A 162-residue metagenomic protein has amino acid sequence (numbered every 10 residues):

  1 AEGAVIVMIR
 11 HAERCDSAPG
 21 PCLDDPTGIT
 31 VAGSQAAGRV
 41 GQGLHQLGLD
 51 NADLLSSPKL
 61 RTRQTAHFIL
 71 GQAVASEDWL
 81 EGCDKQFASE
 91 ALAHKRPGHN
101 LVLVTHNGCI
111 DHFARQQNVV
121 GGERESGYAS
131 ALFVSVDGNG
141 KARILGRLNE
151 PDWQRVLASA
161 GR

Functional and structural regions predicted by a protein language model:
A1-D78, Q86, I110-D111, Q117-R162: Active-site-proximal alpha-helix that buttresses catalytic centers in soluble enzyme cores
A4-I6, P97-T105: Generic beta-sheet signal
L47-L49, K95-H99: Glycine-rich phosphate-binding loop signature in dinucleotide/nucleotide-binding domains
E81: C-terminal substrate-binding/cap subdomain adjacent to the FAD-binding core in PCMH-type and related FAD-linked
K85-A91: Alpha-helical scaffolding within the catalytic cores of extracellular/periplasmic polymer-degrading hydrolases
L92-H94, E123-R124: Short secondary-structure boundary/capping segments
